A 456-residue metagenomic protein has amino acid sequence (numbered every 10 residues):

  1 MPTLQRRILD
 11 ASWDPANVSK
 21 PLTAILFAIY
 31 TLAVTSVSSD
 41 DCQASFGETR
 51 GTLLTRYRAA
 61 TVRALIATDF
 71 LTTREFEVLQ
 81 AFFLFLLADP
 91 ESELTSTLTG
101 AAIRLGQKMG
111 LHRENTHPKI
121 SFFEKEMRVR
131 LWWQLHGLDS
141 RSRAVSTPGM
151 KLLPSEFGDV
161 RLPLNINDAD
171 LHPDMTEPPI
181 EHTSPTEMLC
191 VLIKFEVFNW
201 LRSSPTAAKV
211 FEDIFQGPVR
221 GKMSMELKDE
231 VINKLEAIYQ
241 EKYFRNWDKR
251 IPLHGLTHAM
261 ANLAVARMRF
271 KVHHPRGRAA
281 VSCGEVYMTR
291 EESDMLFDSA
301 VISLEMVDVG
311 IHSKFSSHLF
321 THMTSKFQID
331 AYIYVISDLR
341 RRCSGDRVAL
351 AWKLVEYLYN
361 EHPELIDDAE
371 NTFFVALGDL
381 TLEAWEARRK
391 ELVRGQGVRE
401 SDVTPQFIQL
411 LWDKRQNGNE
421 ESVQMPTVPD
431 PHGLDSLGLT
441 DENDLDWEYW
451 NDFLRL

Functional and structural regions predicted by a protein language model:
M1-E77, F82-E93, P118-F123, E181-S184 (+5 more regions): C-terminal transcriptional activation/regulatory domains of eukaryotic transcription factors
Q5, L26-Y30, G51-L65, F82-L86 (+11 more regions): Hydrophobic core segments within long, regular secondary-structure runs in both alpha- and beta-rich folds
D10-D14, T55, M109, V129 (+7 more regions): Eukaryote-specific, cytoplasm-facing alpha-helical/coiled-coil scaffolding segments in long proteins
V37-L54, E91-T99, P118-I120, P148-V160 (+7 more regions): Acidic, serine/threonine/proline-rich low-complexity intrinsically disordered regions
L65-T68, T72, G106, R113 (+4 more regions): Alpha-helical junction/boundary sensor with strong preference for TPR arrays
E75-F83, E126-V129, V191-F195, P252-H274 (+4 more regions): Amphipathic alpha-helical protein-interaction segments enriched in hydrophobic
Q107, H112-K234: Fungal transcription factor middle regulatory core
I166, E177-H182, V191, E196 (+4 more regions): C-terminal, low-complexity intrinsically disordered regions in eukaryotic proteins
